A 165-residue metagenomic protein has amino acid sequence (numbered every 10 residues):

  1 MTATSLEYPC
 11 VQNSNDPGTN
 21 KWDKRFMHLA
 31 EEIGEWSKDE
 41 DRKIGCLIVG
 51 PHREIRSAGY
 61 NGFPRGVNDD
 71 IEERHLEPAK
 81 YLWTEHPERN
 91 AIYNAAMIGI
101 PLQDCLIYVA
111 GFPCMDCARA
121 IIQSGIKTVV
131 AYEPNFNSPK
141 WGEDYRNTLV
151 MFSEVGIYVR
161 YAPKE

Functional and structural regions predicted by a protein language model:
M1-E165: Zinc-dependent deaminase catalytic domain
